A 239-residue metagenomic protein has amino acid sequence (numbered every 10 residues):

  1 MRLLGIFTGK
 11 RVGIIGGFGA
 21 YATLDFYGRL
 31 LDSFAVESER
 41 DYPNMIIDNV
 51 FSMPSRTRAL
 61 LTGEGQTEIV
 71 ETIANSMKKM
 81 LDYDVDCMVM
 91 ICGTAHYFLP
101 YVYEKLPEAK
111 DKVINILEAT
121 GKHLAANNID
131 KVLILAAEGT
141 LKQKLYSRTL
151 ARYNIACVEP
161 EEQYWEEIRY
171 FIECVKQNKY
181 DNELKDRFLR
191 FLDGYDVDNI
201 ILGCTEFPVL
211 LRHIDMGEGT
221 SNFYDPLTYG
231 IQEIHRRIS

Functional and structural regions predicted by a protein language model:
M1-S239: Non-catalytic structural scaffold of enzyme domains
